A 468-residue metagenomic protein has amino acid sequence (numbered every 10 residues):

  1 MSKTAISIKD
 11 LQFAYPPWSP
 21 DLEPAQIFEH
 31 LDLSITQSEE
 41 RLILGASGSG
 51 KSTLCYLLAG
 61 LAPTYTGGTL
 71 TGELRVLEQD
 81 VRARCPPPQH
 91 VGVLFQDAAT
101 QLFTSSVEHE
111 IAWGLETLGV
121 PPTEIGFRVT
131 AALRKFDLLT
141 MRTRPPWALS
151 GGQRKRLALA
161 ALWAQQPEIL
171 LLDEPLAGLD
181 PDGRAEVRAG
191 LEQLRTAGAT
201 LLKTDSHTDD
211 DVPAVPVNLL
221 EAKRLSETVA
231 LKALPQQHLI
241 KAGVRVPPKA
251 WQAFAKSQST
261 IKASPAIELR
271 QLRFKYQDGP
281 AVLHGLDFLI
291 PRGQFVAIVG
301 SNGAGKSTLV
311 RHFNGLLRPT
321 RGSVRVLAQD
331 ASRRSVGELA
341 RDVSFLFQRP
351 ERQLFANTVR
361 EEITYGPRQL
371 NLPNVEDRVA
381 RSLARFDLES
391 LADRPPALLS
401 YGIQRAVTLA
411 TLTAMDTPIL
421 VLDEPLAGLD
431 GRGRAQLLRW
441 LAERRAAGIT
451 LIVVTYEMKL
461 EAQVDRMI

Functional and structural regions predicted by a protein language model:
L44-A46, V299-S301: The feature captures the beta-strand-to-loop junction immediately N-terminal to the Walker
A59, N314: Helix-to-loop junction immediately C-terminal to a conserved catalytic motif
G67-R82, G322-D330, L339: Conserved ABC transporter NBD signature motif
T123-M141, P373-L391: Conserved ABC ATPase "signature" region
P145-L149, Q153, P395-L399, I403: Conserved ABC ATPase signature
L162-W163, T413: ABC ATPase C-loop
L170-E174, L420-E424: Catalytic Walker B motif of ABC-type/P-loop ATPase nucleotide-binding domains
P181-G183, G431-G433: Helix N-cap at the start of a conserved alpha-helix in ABC-type nucleotide-binding domains
